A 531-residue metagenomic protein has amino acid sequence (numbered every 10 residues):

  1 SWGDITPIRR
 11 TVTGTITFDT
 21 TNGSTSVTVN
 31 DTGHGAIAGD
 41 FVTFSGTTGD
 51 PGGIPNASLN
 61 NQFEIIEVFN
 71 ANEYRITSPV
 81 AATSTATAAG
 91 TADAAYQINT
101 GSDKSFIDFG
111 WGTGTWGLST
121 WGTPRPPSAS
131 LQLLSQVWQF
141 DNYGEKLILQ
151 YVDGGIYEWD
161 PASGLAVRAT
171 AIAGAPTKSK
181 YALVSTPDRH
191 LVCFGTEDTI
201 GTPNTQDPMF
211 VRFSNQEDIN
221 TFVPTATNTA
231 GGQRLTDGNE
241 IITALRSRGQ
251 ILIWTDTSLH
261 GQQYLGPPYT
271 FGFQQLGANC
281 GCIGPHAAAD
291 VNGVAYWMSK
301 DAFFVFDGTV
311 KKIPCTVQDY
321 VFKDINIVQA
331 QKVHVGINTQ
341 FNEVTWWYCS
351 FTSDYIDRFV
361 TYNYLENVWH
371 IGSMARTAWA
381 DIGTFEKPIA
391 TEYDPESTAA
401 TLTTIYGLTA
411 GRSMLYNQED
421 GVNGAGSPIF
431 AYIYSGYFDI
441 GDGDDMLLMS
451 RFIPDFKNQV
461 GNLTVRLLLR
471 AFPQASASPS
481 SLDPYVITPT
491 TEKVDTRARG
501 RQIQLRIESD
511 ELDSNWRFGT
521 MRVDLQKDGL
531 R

Functional and structural regions predicted by a protein language model:
S1-W2, S102-I107, W111, W116-T120 (+5 more regions): Beta-sheet repeat architectures centered on beta-propellers
G3-Q136, L165, T170-A171: Small/polar beta-strand repeat architecture
N30-G35, I76-T85, V152, A162 (+3 more regions): Secondary-structure transition/turn motif
G33-T48, L191-C193, G443-Q459, L505: Beta-rich globular "head" domains
S119-L133, G164-V333: Beta-propeller and closely related beta-pinwheel folds
G144-K146, D188-V192, Q250-L252, A295 (+2 more regions): Entry beta-strands of beta-propeller and related beta-repeat scaffolds
E145-W159: Hydrophobic or amphipathic alpha-helical targeting/insertion segments
Q150, C193-F194, W254, Q262 (+4 more regions): Residue-level marker for isolated small/hydroxyl-bearing positions within beta-strands of beta-sheet-rich domains
